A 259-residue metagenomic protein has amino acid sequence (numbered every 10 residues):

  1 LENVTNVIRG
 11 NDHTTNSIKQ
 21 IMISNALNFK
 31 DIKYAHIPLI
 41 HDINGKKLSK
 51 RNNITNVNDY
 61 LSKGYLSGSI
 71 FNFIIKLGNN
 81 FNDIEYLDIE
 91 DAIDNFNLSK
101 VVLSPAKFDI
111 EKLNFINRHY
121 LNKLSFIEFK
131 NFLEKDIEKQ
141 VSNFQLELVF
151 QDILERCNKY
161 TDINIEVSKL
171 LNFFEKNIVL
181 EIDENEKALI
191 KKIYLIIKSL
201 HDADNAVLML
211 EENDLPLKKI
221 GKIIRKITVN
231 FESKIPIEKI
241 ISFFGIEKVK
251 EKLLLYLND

Functional and structural regions predicted by a protein language model:
L1-N11: A short, conserved beta-strand element enriched in hydrophobic/aromatic residues
D12-I18, M22-D259: Conserved nucleotide- and phosphate/pyrophosphate-binding catalytic cores in adenylate/nucleotidyl-handling enzymes
